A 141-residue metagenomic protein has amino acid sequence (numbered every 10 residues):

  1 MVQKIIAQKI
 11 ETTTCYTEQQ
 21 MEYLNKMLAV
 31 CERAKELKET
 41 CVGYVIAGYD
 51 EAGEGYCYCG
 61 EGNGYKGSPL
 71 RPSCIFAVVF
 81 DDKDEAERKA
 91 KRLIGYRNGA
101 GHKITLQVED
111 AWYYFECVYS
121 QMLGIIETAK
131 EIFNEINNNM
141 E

Functional and structural regions predicted by a protein language model:
V2-G64, G101, S120, G124-I132 (+1 more regions): Short N-terminal "domain-start" leader segments that mark the transition from disordered tails or signal peptides into
V2-T13, I75-V78, E85-E141: Short, mixed-charge low-complexity intrinsically disordered segments
A29-A34, G67, D84-R88, L93: General helical secondary-structure elements
G43, G48, G55-Y56, V78-D82 (+1 more regions): Long amphipathic alpha-helical segments
G64-D84: A short, exposed loop/beta-hairpin motif centered on an aromatic-Gly-Thr core
